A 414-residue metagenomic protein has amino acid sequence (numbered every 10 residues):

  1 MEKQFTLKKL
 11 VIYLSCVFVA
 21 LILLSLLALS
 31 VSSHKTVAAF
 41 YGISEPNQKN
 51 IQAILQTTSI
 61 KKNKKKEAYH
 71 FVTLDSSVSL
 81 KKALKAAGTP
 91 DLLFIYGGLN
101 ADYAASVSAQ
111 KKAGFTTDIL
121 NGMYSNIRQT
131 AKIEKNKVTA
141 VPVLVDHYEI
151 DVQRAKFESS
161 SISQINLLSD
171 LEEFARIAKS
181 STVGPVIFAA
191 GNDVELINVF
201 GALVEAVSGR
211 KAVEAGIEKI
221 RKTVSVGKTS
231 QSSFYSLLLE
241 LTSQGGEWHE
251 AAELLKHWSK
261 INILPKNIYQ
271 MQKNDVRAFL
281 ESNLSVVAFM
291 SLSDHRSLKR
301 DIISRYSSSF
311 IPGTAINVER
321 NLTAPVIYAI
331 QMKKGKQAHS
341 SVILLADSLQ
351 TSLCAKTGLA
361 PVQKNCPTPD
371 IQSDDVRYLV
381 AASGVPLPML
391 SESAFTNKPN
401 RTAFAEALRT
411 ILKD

Functional and structural regions predicted by a protein language model:
M1-N100, L353: Conserved N-terminal structural module of periplasmic/extracytoplasmic solute-binding proteins
V72-K82, S169-D170, K266-E281: Short helix-initiation/N-cap motifs at beta->coil->alpha
D91-I95, S285-S291: Paired acidic/hydrophobic, glycine-rich loop segments that form the ligand-binding mouth/hinge of periplasmic-binding
G97-E149: Hinge/lid segment of periplasmic solute-binding proteins
F174-S236: Extracytoplasmic/periplasmic solute-binding protein
A215-Y269: Glycine-centered hinge/linker elements that transmit conformational signals in sensory and ligand-binding systems
V287-M290, D294, K299-A360: Extracytoplasmic/periplasmic substrate-recognition and gating elements
R320-T323, L353-D414: C-terminal capping/gating helix-and-loop segments adjacent to ligand/active sites or protein-protein/ligand interfaces
